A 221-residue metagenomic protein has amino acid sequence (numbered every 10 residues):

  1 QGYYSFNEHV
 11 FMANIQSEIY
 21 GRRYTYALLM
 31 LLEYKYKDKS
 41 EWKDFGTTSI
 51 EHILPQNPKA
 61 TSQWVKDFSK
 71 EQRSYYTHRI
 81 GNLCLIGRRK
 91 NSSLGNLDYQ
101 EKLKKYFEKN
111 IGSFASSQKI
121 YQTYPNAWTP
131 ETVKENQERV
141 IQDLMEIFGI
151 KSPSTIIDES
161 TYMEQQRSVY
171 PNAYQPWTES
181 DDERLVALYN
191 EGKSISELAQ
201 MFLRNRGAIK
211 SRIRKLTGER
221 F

Functional and structural regions predicted by a protein language model:
Q1-K59, Y76-I80: Aromatic-lined ligand-binding clefts that engage carbohydrates, nucleic acids, or primary amines
S5, G21, S74-R79, L83-S160: Long, cytosolic, alpha-helical-rich C-terminal regions that act as interaction/scaffolding modules
E159-Q165, I213-F221: Short, solvent-exposed alpha-helical "recognition" segments
T161-E183: Short, Lys/Arg-enriched anionic-surface-contact patches
E197-F202: Short alpha-helical "recognition helix" segments of helix-turn-helix
